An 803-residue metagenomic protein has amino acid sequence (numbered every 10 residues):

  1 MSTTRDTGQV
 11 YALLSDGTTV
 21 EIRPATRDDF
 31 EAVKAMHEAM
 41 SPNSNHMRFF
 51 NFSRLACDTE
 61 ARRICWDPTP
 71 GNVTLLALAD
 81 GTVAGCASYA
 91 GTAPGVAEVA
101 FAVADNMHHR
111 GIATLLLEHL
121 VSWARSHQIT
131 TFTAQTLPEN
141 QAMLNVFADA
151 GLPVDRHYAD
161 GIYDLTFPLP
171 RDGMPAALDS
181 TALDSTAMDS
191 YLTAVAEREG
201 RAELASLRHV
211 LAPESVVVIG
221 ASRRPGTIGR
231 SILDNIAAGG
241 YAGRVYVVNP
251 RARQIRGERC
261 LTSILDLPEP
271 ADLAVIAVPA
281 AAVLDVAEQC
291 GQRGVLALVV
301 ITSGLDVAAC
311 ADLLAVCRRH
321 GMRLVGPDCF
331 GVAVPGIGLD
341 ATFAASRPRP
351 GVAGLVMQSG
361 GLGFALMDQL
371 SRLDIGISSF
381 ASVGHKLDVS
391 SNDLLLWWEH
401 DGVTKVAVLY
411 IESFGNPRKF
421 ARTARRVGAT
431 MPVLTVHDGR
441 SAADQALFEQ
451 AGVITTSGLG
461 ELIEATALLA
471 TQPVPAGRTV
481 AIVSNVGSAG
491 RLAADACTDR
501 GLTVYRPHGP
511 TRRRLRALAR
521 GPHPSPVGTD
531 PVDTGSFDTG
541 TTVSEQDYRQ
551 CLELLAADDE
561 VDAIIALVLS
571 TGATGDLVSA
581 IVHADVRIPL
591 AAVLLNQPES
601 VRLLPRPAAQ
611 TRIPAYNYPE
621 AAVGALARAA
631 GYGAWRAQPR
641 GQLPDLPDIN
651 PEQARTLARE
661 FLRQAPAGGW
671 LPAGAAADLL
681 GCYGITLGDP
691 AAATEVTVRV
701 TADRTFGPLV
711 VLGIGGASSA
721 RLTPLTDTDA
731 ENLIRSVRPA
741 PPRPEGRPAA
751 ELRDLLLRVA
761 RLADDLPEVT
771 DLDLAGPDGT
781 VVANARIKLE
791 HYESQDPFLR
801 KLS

Functional and structural regions predicted by a protein language model:
M1-D179, D184-A202, S206-H209, R800: Long, contiguous binding/interaction regions
T181, T186-S803: Catalytic-core regions of core metabolic enzymes, especially those transforming organic acids/acyl-group intermediates
